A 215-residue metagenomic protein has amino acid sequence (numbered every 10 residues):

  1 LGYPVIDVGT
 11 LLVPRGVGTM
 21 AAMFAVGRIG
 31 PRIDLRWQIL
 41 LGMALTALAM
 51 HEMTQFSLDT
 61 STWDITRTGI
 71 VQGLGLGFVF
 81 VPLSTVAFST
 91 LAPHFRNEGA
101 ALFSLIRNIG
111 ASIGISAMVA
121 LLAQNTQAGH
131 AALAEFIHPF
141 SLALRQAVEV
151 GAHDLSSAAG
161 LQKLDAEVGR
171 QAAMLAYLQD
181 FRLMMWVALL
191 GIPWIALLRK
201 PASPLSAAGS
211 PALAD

Functional and structural regions predicted by a protein language model:
L1-E98, A207-D215: Transmembrane core module of solute transporters
V86, F103-K200, L205-D215: Hydrophobic transmembrane architecture of multi-pass small-molecule transporters
